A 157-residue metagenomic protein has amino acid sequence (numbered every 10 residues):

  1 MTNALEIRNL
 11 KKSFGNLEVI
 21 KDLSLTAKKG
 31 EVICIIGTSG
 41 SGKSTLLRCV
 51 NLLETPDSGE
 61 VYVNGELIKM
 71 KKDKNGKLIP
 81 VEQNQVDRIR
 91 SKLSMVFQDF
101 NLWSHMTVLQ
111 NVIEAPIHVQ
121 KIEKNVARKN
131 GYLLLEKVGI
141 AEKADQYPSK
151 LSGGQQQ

Functional and structural regions predicted by a protein language model:
I36-T38: The feature captures the beta-strand-to-loop junction immediately N-terminal to the Walker
N51: Helix-to-loop junction immediately C-terminal to a conserved catalytic motif
D57-I68: ABC nucleotide-binding domain "signature motif"
E66-M70, N75-P80, K124-K143: Conserved ABC ATPase "signature" region
H105, Q146-Q156: Conserved ABC ATPase signature
M106-E114: Short coil-to-helix segment of the ABC ATPase nucleotide-binding domain corresponding to the Q-loop/switch region
